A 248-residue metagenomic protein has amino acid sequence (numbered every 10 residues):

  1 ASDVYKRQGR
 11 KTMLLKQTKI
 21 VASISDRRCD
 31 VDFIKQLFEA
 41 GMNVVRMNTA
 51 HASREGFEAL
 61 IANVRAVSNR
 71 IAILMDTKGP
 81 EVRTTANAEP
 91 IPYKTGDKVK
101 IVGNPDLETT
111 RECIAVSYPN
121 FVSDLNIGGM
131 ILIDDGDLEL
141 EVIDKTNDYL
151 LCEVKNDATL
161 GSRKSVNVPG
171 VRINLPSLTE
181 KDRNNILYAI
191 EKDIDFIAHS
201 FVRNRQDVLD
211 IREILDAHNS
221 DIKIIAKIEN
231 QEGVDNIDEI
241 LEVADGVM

Functional and structural regions predicted by a protein language model:
A1-Y5: Short, small-residue-biased leader/transition segments that mark boundaries at the very start of proteins
R7-M248: Non-catalytic helical/linker scaffolds that mediate oligomerization, partner binding, and domain coupling around large
